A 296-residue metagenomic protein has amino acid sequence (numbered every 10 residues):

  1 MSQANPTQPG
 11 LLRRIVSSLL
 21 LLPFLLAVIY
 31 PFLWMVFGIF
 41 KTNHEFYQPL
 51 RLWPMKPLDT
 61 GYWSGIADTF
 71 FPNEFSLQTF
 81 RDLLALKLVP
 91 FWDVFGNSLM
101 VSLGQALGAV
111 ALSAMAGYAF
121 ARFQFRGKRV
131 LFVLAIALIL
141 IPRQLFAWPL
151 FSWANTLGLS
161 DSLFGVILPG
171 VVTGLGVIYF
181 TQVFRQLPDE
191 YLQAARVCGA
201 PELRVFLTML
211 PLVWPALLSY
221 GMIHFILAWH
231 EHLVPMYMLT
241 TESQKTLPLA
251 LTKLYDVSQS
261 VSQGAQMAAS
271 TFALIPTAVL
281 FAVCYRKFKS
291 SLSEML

Functional and structural regions predicted by a protein language model:
A4-L296: A structural signal for multi-pass alpha-helical bundles of membrane permease subunits that mediate small-molecule
